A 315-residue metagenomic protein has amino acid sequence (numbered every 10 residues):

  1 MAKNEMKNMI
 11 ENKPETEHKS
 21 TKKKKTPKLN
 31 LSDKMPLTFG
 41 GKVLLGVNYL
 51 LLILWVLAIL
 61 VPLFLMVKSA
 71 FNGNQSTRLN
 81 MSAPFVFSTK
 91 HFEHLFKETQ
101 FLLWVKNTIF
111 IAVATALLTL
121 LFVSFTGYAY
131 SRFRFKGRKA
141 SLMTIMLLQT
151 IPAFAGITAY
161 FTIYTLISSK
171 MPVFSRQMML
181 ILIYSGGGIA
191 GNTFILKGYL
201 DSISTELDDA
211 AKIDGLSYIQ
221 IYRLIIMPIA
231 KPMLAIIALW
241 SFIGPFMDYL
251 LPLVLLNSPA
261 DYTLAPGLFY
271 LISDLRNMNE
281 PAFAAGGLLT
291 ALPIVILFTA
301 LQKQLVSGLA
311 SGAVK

Functional and structural regions predicted by a protein language model:
M1-L52, N277, Q302-K315: Transmembrane alpha-helical segments of polytopic membrane transport and secretion proteins
L44-K315: A structural signal for multi-pass alpha-helical bundles of membrane permease subunits that mediate small-molecule
